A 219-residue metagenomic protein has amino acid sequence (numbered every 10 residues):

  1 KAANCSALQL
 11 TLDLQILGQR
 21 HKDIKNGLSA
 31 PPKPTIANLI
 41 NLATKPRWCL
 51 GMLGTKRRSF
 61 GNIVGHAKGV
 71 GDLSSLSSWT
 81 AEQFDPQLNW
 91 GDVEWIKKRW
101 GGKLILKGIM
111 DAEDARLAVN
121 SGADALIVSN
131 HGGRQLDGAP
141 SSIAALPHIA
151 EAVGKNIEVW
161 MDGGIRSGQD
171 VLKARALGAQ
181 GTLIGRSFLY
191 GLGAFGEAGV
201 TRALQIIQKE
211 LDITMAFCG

Functional and structural regions predicted by a protein language model:
K1-N120, G132-Q135: Active-site entrance/lid segments in N-terminal catalytic domains of soluble metabolic enzymes
A3, P34-A37, P86-L104, D137-M161 (+1 more regions): Alpha-helix-loop-beta-strand connector modules within alpha/beta enzyme cores
L8, L104-K107, I127-V128, V159-G163 (+1 more regions): Hydrophobic faces of well-ordered beta-strands that scaffold small-molecule active sites in alpha/beta enzyme cores
L10, I96, A118, L126 (+3 more regions): Conserved, mostly hydrophobic/aromatic
L17, N130-P140, L189-L192: Glycine-rich, proline-tolerant flexible connector loops at the mouths of alpha/beta enzymes
K25-S29, G122-A125, A144-L146, V200-R202: Short, hinge-like loop/turn segments at secondary-structure boundaries
S59, A144-C218: Alpha/beta catalytic cores of nucleotide-metabolism and tRNA/nucleoside-modifying enzymes
E113-S129, G138-S141, L177-L183: A glycine-rich, aromatic-flanked flexible loop/lid motif
